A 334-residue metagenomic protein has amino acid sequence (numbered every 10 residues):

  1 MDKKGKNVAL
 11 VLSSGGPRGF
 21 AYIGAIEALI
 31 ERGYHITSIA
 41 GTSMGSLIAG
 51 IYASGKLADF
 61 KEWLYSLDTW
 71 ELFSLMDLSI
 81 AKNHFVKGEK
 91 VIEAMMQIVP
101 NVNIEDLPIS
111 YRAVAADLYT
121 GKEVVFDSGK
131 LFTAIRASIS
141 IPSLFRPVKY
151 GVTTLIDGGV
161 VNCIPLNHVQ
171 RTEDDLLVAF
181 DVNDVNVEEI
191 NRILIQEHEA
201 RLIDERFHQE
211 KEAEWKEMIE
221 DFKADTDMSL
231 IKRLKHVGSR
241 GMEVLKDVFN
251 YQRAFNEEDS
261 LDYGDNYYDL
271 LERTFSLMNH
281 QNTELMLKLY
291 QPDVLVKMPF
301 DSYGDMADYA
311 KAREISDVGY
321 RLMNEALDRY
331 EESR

Functional and structural regions predicted by a protein language model:
M1-T42, G50-R334: Patatin-like phospholipase
